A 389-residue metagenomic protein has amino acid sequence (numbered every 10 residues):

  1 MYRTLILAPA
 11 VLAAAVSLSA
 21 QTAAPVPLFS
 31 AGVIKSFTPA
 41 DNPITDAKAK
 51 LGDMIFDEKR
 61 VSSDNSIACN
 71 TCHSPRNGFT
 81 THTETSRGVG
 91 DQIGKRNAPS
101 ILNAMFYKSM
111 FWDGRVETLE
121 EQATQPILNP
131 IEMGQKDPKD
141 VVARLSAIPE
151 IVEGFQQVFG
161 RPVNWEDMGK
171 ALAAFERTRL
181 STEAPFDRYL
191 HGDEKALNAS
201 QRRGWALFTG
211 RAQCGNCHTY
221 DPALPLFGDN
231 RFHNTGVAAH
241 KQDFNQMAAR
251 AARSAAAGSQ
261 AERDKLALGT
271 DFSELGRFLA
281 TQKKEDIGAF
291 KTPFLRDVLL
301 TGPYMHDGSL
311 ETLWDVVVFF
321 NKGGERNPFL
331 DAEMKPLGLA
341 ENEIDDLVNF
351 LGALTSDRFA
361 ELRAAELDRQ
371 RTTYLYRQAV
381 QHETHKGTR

Functional and structural regions predicted by a protein language model:
Y2-L5, L18-R389: Periplasmic c-type cytochrome electron-transfer domains
A10-S19: Hydrophobic h-region of N-terminal signal peptides that target proteins for export in Gram-negative bacteria
